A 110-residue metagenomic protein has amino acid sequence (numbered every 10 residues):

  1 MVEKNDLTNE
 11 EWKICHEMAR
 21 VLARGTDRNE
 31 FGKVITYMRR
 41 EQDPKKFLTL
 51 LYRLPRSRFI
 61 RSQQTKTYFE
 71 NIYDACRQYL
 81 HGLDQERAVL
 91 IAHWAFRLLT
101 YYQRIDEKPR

Functional and structural regions predicted by a protein language model:
M1-R110: Small/polar/charged residue-enriched interaction surfaces, especially the RNA/DNA-contacting tracks of RNP/CRISPR
